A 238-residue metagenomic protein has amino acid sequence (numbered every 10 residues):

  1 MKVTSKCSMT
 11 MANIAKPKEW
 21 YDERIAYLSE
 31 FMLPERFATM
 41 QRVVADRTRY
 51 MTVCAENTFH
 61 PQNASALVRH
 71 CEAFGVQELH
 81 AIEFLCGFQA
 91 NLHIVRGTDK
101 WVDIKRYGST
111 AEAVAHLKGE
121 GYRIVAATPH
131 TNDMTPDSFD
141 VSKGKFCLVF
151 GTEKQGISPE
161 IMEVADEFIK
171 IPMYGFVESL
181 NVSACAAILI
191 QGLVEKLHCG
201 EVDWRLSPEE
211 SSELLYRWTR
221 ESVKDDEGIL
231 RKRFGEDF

Functional and structural regions predicted by a protein language model:
M1-F238: Post-transcriptional modification and biogenesis factors for structured RNAs of the translation apparatus
